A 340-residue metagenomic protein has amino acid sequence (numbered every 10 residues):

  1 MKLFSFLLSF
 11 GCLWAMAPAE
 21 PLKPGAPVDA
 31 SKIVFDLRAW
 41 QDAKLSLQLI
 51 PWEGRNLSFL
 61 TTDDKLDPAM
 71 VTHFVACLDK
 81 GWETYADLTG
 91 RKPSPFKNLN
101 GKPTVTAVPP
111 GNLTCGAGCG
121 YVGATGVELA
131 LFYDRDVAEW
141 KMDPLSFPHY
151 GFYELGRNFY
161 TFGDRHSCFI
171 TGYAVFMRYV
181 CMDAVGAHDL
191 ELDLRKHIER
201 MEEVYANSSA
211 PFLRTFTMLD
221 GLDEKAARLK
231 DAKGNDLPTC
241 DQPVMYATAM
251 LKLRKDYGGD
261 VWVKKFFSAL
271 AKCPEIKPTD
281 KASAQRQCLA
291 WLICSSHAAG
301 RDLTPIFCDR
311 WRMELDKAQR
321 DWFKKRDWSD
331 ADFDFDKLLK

Functional and structural regions predicted by a protein language model:
S5-W14: Bacterial N-terminal signal peptides
A15-A19: Boundary at the C-terminal end of the N-terminal hydrophobic targeting segment
E20-L47: Long, contiguous juxta-domain segments that are non-catalytic but functionally important
P24, T279-K340: Beta/coil-rich, acidic/histidine-enriched accessory regions frequently appended to metallopeptidases
S46-F162: Juxtacatalytic substrate-recognition/specificity segment
D87-A107, T161-F169, H188-L194, V261-S268 (+1 more regions): Surface-exposed patches in mature extracellular/periplasmic domains of secreted proteins
Y133-N207: Zinc-dependent metallopeptidase catalytic helix centered on the HExxH motif and its immediate flanking segment
G186-A299, T304: Long, well-structured alpha-helical subdomains associated with metal-dependent extracellular/ecto-lumenal hydrolases
